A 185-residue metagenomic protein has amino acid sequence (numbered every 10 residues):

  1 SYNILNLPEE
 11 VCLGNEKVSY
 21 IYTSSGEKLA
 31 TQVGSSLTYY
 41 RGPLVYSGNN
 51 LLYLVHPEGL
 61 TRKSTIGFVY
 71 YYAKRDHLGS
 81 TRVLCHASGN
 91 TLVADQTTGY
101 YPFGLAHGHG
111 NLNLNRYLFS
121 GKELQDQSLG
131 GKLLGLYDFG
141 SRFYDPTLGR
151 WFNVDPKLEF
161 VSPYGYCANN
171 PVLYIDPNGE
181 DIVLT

Functional and structural regions predicted by a protein language model:
S1-E10, Y22-A30, R41-N49, H56-R62 (+5 more regions): A short glycine-rich beta-turn/N-cap micro-motif
L13-N15, S35-S36, I66: Glycine-centered tight beta-turn/hairpin loop motif at sheet-sheet or coil-to-beta transitions
N15, L114-Y117, V161: Loop/turn position at the start of each blade in beta-propeller repeats
I21, G110-L114, K157: Short, glycine-/polar-rich solvent-exposed loops and beta-turns at beta-strand/coil boundaries
L37, L51, R116, L136 (+1 more regions): A residue-level signal for beta-strand positions that form part of recognition/binding surfaces within mature
T65-G140, V172-Y174: A motif-centric feature for acidic-aromatic and gly/ser/thr-rich catalytic loops and repeats
G89-H109, G140-R142, P146-T185: Short turn/helix-capping motifs enriched in Asx and small/polar residues
